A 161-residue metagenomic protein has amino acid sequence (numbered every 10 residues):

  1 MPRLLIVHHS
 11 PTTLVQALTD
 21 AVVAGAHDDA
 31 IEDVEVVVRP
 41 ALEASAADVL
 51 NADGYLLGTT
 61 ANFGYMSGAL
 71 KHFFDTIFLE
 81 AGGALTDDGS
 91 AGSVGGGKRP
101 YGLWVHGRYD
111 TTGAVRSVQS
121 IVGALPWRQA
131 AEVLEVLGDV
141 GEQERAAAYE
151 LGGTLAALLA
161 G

Functional and structural regions predicted by a protein language model:
P2-A30: N-terminal beta1-alpha1 ligand-phosphate binding loop
R3, L14-L18, A69, S117 (+2 more regions): Charged catalytic carboxylate motif
T12-T13, V105-D110, V136-G141: Short histidine/acidic/glycine/proline-rich micro-motifs that form metal- and phosphate-coordinating active-site loops
D20-E32, F78-L79, G123-R128: Short helix-loop-beta junction
D29, R128-G161: Glycine-rich phosphate/pyrophosphate-binding loop and the adjoining helix
D29-S45: A short beta-strand-loop structural module common to alpha/beta enzyme folds
A41-R128: Helix-loop-strand module that forms the ligand-binding subsite of alpha/beta enzymes
